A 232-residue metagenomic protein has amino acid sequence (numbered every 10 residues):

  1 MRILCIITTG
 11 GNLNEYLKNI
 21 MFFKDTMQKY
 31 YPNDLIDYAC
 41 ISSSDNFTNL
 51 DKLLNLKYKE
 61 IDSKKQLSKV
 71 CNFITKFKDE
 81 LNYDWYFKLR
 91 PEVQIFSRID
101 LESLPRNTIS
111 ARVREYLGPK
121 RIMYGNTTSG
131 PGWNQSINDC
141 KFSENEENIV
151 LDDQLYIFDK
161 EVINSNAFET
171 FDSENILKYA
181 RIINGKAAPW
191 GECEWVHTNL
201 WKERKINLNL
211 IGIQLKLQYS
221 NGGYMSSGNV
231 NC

Functional and structural regions predicted by a protein language model:
M1-C232: ER/Golgi luminal nucleotide-sugar-dependent glycosyltransferases, focusing on the catalytic module
